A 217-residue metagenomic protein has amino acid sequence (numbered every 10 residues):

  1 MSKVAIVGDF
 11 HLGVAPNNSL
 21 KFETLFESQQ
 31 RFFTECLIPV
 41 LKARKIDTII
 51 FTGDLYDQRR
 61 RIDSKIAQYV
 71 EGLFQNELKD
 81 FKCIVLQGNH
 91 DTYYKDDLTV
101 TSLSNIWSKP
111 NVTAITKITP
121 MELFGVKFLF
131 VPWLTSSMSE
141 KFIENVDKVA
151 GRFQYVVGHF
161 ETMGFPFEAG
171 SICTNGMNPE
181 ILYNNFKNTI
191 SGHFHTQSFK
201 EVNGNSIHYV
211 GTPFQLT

Functional and structural regions predicted by a protein language model:
S2-K3, F10, V14-P120, L182-F186: Core catalytic region of metal-dependent phosphoesterases/phosphodiesterases, especially metallo-beta-lactamase-like
K3-V14, G125-L134, Y155-H159, I207-G211: Active-site-proximal beta-strand elements of phosphoester/diester hydrolases
D9, G53-D54, G88-N89, H159 (+2 more regions): Active-site glycine-centered loops adjacent to acidic/histidine catalytic or metal-binding residues that shape
I46, G125, G151-F153, F186 (+1 more regions): Short, well-ordered alpha-helix to beta-strand connector turns
I49, C83-V85, F128, Q154 (+2 more regions): Hydrophobic/aromatic residues located in beta-strands of well-ordered beta-sheets within soluble catalytic
K117-G125, K200-V202: Short acidic-hydrophobic surface loop/beta-edge motif
L123-I181: Binuclear metal-dependent hydrolase catalytic cores centered on His/Asp/Glu-rich metal-binding motifs
M163, E168-T217: Conserved beta-sheet core of the metallophosphoesterase superfamily
